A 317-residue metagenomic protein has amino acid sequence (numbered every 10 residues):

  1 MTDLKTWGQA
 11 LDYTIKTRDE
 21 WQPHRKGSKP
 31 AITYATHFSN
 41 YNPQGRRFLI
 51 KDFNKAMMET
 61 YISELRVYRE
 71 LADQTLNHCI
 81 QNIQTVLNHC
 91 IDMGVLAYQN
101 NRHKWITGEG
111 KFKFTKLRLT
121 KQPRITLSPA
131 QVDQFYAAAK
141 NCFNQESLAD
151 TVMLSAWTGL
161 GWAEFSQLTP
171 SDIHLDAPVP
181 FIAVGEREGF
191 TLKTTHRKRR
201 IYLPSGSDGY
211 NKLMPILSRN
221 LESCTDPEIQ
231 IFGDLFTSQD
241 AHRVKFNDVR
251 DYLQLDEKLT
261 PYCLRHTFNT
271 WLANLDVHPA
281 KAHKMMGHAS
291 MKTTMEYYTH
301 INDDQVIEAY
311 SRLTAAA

Functional and structural regions predicted by a protein language model:
T2-E70: Basic/aromatic-enriched alpha-helical hairpins
Y34-Y41, R69-K111, G161-A163: N-terminal DNA-binding recognition helix of tyrosine site-specific recombinases/integrases
K51, K113-A137, F190-S205, T225-D226: DNA breakage-rejoining catalytic core of tyrosine-based enzymes
N77, Q81, D92, W105-W162 (+1 more regions): Basic, Lys/Arg- and aromatic-enriched nucleic-acid-binding interface segment
V132, P204-D256: Active-site/catalytic core of tyrosine-dependent DNA strand-transfer enzymes
Q167-K212: Conserved tyrosine-mediated DNA breakage-rejoining catalytic core shared by Y-recombinases
I173-V179, V277-Y297: Short, polar N-cap/turn motifs at the start of nucleic acid-interacting alpha helices
E188, M286-S311: Catalytic-site neighborhood detector that most strongly recognizes the C-terminal catalytic loop/helix of tyrosine
